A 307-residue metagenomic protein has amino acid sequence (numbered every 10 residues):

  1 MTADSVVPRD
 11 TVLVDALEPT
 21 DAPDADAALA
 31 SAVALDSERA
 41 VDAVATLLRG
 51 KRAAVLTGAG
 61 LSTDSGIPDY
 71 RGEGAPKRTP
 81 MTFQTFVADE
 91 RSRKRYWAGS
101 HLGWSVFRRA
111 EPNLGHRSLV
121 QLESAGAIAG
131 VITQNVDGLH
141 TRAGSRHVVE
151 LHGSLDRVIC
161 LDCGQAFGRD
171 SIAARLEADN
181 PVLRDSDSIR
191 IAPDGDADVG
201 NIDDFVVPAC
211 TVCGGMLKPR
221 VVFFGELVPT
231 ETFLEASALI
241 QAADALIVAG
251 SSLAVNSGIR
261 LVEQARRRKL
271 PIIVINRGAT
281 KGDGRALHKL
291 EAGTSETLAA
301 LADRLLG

Functional and structural regions predicted by a protein language model:
M1-G307: Conserved catalytic core of sirtuin-type NAD+-dependent deacylases
